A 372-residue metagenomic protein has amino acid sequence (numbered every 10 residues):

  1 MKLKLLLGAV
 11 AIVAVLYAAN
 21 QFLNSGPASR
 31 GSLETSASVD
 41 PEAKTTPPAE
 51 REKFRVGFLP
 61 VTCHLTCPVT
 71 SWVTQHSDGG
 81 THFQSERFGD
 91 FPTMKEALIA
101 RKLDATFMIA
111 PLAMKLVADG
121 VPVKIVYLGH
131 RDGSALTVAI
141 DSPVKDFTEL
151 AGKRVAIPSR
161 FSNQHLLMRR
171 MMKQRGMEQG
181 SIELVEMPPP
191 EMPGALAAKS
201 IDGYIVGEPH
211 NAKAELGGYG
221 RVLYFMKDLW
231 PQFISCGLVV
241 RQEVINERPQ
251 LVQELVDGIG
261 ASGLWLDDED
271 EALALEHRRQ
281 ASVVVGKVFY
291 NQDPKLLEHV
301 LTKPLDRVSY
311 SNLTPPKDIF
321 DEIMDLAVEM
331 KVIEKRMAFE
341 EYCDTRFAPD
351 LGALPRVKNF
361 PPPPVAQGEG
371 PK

Functional and structural regions predicted by a protein language model:
K4, L23-A195, D202-P209, Y219-Q232: Short, glycine-/small- and polar/acidic-enriched structural segments that line small-molecule recognition paths
L6-Q21: Hydrophobic membrane-insertion alpha-helices, especially the h-region of bacterial N-terminal signal peptides
P27-L33, D321-K372: Conserved C-terminal helix/tail region of periplasmic/extracytoplasmic solute-binding proteins
L98, V117, L196, E215 (+2 more regions): Hydrophobic residues in alpha-helical segments
L128-V138, E215-R248, V252, V256 (+2 more regions): Periplasmic-binding protein-like
N246-K335: Secondary-structure end/capping motifs
